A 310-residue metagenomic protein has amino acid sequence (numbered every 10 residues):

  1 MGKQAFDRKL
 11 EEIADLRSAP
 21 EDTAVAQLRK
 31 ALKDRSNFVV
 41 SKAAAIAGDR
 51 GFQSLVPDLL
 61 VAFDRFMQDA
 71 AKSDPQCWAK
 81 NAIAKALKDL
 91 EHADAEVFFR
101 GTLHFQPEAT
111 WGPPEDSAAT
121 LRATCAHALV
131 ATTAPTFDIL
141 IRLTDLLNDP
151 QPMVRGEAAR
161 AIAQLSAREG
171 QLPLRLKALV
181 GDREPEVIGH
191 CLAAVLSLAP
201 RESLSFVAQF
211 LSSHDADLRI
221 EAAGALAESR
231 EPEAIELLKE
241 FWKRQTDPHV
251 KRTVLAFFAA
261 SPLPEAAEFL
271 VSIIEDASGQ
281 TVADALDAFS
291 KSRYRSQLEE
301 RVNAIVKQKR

Functional and structural regions predicted by a protein language model:
M1-E21, F38-Q53, K72-H92, W111-P135 (+9 more regions): Structural detector for internal amphipathic alpha-helices that build alpha-solenoid repeat scaffolds
L16-D22, L59, G101: Helix-turn-helix repeat elements of alpha-solenoid scaffolds
Q27-A31, D58-A71, V97-P113, R142-P150 (+5 more regions): Alpha-solenoid HEAT/Armadillo-like helical repeat scaffolds in large eukaryotic proteins
D34: Glycine/alanine-rich phosphate-binding loops at beta-alpha junctions
E96, Q171, I235, R295-L298: Charged, solvent-exposed alpha-helical segments that act as regulatory interaction surfaces
Q280: Basic amphipathic recognition helices
